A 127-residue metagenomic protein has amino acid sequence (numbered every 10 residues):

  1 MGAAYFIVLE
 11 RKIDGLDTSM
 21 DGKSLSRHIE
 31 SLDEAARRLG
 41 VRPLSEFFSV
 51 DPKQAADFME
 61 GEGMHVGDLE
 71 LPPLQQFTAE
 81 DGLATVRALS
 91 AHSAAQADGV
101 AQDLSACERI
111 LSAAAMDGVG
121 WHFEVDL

Functional and structural regions predicted by a protein language model:
M1-V119, V125-L127: Acidic (Asp/Glu-rich) sequence patches and key acidic residues that form negatively charged surfaces used
